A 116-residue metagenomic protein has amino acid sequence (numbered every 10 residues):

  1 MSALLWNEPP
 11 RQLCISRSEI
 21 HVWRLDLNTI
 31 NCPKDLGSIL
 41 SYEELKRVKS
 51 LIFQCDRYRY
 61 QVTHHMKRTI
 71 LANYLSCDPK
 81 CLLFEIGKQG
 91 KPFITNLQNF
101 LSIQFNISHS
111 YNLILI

Functional and structural regions predicted by a protein language model:
M1-I116: Core catalytic alpha/beta fold that binds nucleotide/phospho-ligands
